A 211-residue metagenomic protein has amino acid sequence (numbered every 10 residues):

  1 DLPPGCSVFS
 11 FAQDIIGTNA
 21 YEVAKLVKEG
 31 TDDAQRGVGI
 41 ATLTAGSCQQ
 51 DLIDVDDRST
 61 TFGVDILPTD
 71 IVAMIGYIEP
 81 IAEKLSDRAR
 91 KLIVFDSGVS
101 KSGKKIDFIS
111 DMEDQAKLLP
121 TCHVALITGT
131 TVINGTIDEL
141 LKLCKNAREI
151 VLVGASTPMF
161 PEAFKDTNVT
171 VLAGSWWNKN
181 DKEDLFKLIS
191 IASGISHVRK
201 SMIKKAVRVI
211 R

Functional and structural regions predicted by a protein language model:
D1-D87, I191, K205-R211: Electropositive, gly/pro-rich neighborhoods at or near active sites that engage anionic ligands
I66, L85-R88, L119-P120, L141-A147: Short, conserved loop/helix-junction motifs that constitute active-site signature segments in enzyme catalytic cores
D70, H123, T170: Conserved acidic residues
A73, V124-T128, V151: Structural motif
E79-C122: Conserved nucleotide-cofactor-binding alpha/beta core module
L92, G135-V153: A short, gly/pro- and small-residue-rich
I133-G135, D181: Short glycine-rich, flexible loops that bind phosphorylated cofactors or substrates
E149-R211: C-terminal functional extensions of proteins
